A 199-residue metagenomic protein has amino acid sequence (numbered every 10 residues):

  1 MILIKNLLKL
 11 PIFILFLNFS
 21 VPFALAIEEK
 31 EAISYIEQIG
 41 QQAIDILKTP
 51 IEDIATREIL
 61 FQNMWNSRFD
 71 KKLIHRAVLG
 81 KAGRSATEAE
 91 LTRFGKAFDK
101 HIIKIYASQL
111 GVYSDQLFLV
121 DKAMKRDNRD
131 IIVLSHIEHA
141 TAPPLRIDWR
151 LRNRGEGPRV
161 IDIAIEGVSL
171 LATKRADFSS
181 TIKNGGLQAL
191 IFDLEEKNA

Functional and structural regions predicted by a protein language model:
M1-N6: N-terminal secretory signal peptides that target proteins for export/translocation
K9-S20: Bacterial N-terminal signal peptides
V21-A26: Sec/Tat signal peptide C-region and signal peptidase I cleavage site
E28-Y106: Early exported N-terminus immediately downstream of N-terminal targeting peptides
G83, K100-H101, K125, H139-A140 (+1 more regions): Solvent-exposed loop/turn segments at secondary-structure junctions within structured extracellular/periplasmic domains
K104-L145: Surface-exposed, charged secondary-structure patches
P144-A172: Short beta-strand edge/turn micro-motifs at domain boundaries
I165-A199: Low-complexity, intrinsically disordered terminal/linker segments enriched in charged and Gly/Pro repeats
